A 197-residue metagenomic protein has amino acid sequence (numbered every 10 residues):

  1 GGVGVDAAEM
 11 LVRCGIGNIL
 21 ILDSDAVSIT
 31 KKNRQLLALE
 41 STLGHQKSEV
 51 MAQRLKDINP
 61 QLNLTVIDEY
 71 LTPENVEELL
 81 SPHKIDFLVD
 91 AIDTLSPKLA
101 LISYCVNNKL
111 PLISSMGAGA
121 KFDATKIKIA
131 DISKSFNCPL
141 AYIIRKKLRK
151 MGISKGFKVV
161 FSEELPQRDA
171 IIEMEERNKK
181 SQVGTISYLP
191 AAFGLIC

Functional and structural regions predicted by a protein language model:
G1-C197: Adenine nucleotide-associated cytosolic modules
